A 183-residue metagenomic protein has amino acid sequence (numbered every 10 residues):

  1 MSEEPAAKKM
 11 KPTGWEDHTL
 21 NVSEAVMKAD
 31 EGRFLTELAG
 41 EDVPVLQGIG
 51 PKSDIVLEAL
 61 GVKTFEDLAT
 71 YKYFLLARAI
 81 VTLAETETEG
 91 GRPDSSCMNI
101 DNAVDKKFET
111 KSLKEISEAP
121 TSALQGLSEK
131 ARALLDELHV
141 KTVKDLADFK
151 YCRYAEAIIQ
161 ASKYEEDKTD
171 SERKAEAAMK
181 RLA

Functional and structural regions predicted by a protein language model:
S2-A183: C-terminal extensions
